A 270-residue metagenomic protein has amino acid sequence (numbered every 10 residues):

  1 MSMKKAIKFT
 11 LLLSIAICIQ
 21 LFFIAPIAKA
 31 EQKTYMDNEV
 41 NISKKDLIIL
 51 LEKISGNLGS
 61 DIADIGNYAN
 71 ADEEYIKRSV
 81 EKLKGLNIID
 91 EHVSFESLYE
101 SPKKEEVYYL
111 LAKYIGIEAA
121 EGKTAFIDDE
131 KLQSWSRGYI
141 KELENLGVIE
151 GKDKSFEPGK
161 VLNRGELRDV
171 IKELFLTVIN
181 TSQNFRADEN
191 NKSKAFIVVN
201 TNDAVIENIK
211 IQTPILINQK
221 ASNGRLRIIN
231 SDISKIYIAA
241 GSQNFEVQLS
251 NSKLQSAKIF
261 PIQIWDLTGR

Functional and structural regions predicted by a protein language model:
M1-S2, R270: Accessible peptide chain termini
S2-K8, C18-G138, N145, I149-G165 (+2 more regions): Feature responds to low-complexity, polar/acidic, surface-exposed segments characteristic of secreted/exported proteins
S14-A16: Hydrophobic membrane-insertion alpha-helices, especially the h-region of bacterial N-terminal signal peptides
E142-E144, F245: Residue-level detection of beta-strand scaffold positions
V170: Aromatic- and glycine-enriched pocket-lining scaffold segments that form the walls of small-molecule binding clefts
I179-A239, Q243-R270: Short, T/G/N/S-enriched strand-turn elements that build extracellular solenoid repeat scaffolds
